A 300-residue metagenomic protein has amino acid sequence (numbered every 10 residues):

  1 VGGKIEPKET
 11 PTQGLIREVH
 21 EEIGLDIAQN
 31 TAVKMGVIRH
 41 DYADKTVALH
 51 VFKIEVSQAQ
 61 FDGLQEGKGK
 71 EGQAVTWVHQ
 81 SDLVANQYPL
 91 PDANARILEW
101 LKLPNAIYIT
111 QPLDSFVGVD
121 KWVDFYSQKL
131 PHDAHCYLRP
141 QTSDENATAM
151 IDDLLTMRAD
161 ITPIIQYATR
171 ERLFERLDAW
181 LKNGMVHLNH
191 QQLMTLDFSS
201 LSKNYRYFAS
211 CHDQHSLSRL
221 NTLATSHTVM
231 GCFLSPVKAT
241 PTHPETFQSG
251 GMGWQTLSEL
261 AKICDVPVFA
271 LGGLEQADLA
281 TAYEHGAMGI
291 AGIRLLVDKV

Functional and structural regions predicted by a protein language model:
V1-P7, R139-Q141: Short histidine-centered catalytic/ligand-binding loop motif
I5-N30, I38-L101: Unchanged
L83-A85, L193, L217, L296: A generic structural signal for short hydrophobic patches within well-formed alpha-helices
I109-F116, W122, H132-N221, M230-P236: Catalytic beta/alpha-barrel core
T148-D153, T246-L257: Charged helix-capping and loop-helix junction motifs
I165-V186, D213-T228, T256-L257, K262-A270 (+1 more regions): Catalytic cores of alpha/beta
V186-F198, G231-Q248, Q276-V300: Glycine-rich phosphate-binding active-site loops on the catalytic face of alpha/beta enzymes
